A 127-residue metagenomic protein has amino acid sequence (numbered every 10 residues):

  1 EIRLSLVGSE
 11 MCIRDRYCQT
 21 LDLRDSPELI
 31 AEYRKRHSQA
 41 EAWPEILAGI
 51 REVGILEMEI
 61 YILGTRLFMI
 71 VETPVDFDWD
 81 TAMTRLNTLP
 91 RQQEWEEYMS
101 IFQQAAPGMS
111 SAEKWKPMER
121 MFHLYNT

Functional and structural regions predicted by a protein language model:
E1-G8, I13: Single conserved hydrophobic/aromatic residue that forms the stacking wall/gate of nucleotide- or nucleobase-binding
E10, E52, E59-Y61: Short, conserved, surface-exposed binding loops centered on an aromatic residue
R14-E32: Short glycine-/aliphatic-rich beta-strand segments at the starts of folded cytosolic domains
Y17-D22, L56-L89: Short, well-ordered beta-strand segments in beta-rich or mixed alpha/beta enzyme and ligand-binding folds
L29-G54: Short amphipathic alpha-helical segments
V53, P74-K114: An amphipathic, aromatic/His-enriched active-site/gating alpha helix that lines ligand/cofactor pockets
K114-F122: Eukaryote-biased recognition of C-terminal alpha-helical segments
